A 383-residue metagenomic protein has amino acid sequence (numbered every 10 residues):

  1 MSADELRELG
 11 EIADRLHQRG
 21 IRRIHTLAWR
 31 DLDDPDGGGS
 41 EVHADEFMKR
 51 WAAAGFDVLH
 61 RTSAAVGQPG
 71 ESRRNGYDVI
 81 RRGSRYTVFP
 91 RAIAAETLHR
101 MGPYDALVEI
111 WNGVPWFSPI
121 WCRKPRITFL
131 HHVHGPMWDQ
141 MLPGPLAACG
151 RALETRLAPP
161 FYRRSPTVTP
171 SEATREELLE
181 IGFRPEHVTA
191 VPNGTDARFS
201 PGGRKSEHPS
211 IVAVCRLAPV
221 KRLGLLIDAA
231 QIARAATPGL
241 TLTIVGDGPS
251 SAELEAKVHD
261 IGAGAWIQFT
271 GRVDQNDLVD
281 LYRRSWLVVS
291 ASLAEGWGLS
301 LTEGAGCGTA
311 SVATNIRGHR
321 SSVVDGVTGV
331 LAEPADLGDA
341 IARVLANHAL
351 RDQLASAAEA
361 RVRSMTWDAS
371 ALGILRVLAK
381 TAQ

Functional and structural regions predicted by a protein language model:
P145-T167, E176: Membrane-proximal helix-turn-helix segments that form the acceptor-binding/catalytic region of lipid-linked
V168, G203-A230, T243, A332: Conserved donor-binding/catalytic core segment of Leloir-type glycosyltransferases
A173, G194: Carbohydrate-associated surface elements
E255-V273: Nucleotide-activated donor-binding/catalytic signature segment of Leloir-type glycosyltransferases, i.e., the conserved
R272-V273, D280-S285: Short alpha-helical donor nucleotide-sugar binding micro-motif in glycosyltransferases
L293: Aromatic "clamp/platform" in nucleotide-sugar-dependent glycosyltransferases that forms part of the donor/acceptor
L301, A310-A313: Short hydrophobic beta-strand element within catalytic cores of glycosyltransferases and related nucleotide-activated
D325-A335, R343-A349: Conserved acidic donor-binding segment of nucleotide-sugar-dependent glycosyltransferases
